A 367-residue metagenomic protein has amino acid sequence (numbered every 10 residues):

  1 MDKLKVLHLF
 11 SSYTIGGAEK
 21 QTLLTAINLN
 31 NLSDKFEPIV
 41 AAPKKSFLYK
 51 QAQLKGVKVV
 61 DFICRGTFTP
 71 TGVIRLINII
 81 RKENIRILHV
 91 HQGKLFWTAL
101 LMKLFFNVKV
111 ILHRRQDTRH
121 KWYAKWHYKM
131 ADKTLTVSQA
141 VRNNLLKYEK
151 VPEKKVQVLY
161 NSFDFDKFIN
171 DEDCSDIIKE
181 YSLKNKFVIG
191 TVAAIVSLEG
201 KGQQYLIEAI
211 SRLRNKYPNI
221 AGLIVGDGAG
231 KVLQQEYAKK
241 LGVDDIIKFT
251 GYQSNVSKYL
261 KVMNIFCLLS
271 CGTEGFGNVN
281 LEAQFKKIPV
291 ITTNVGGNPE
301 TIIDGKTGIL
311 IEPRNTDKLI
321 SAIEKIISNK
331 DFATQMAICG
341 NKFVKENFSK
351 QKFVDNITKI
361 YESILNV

Functional and structural regions predicted by a protein language model:
L7-L9, L183-K201, I207-I210: Conserved donor-binding/catalytic core segment of Leloir-type glycosyltransferases
V40-A42, N280, P289-T292, I302: Short hydrophobic beta-strand element within catalytic cores of glycosyltransferases and related nucleotide-activated
V90-F96, R114-D117: Short His-centered aromatic/hydrophobic patch
L104-Q139, E149-V151: A conserved, positively charged/aromatic
F168-L183, N356: A short helix/loop element that forms part of the nucleotide-sugar donor recognition site in Leloir-type
V225, G230-L233, D244-Q253, Y259 (+1 more regions): Active-site donor-binding acidic/aromatic loop of nucleotide-activated sugar and phosphosugar transferases involved
I303-G305, I309-D317, K325-D331: Conserved acidic donor-binding segment of nucleotide-sugar-dependent glycosyltransferases
K318, K325, F332-E362: A short, well-ordered alpha-helix in the C-terminal region of glycosyltransferases
